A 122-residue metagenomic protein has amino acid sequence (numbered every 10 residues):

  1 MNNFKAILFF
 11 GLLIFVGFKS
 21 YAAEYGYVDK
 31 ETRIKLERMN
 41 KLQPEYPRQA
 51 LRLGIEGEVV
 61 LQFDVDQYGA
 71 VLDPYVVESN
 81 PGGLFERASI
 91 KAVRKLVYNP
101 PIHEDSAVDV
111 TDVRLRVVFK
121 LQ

Functional and structural regions predicted by a protein language model:
M1-L8: Bacterial N-terminal signal peptides that target proteins for export
F9-G17: Bacterial N-terminal signal peptides
F18-A22: Sec/Tat signal peptide C-region and signal peptidase I cleavage site
Y27-Q62, S89-Q122: Short proline/glycine- and basic residue-enriched helix-capping loop/turn segments at helix->loop/beta transitions
P74-Y75: Amphipathic, hydrophobic secondary-structure cores in small proteins
E78-L84: A short acidic/small-residue loop/turn micro-motif
